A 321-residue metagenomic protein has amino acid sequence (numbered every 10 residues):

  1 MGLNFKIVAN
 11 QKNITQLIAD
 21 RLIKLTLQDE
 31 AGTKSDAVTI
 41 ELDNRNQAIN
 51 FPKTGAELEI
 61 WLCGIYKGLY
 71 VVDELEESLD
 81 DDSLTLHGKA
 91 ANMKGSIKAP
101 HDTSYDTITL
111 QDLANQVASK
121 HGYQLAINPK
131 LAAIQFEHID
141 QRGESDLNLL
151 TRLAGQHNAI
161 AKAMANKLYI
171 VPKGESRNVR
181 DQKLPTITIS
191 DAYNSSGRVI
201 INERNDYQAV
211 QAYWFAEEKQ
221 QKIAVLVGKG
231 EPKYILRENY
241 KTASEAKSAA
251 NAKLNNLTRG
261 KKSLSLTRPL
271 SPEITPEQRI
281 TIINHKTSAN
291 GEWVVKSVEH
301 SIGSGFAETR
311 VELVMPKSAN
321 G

Functional and structural regions predicted by a protein language model:
M1, S83, K89-N92, I127-S196: Short beta-strand-centered interaction patches in the first periplasmic/extracellular domains of large envelope
M1-G95: Assembly/oligomerization scaffold segments
G2-F5, A163-A165, P172-N256, R268-S301 (+1 more regions): Acidic, small/polar-enriched beta strand-loop surface segments
L3, D36-V38, T54-A56, Y66-G68 (+7 more regions): Envelope-exposed proteins and targeting segments
L27-T39, A246-K262: Short, basic/aromatic beta-hairpin or loop at an interaction surface
T39-I40, G88, D102-A126, Q141-M164 (+1 more regions): Amphipathic, non-transmembrane alpha-helical segments in extracytoplasmic/periplasmic proteins
L75-D80, S297-G305: Short, conserved beta-turn/loop elements at beta-strand boundaries and strand-helix junctions
S83-A99, G305-G321: Short solvent-exposed strand/turn elements
